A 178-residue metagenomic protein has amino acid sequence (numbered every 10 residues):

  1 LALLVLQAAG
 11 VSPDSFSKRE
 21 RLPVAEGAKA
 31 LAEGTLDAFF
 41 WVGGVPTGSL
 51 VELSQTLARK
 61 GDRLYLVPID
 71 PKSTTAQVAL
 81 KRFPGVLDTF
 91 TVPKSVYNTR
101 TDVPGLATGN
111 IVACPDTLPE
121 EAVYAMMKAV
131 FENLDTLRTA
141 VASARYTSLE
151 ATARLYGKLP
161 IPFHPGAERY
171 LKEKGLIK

Functional and structural regions predicted by a protein language model:
L1-E33, A153, G157, I161-G166: Bilobed "Venus flytrap"/periplasmic-binding protein-like clamshell domains and structurally analogous long
A2-L3, Y97-N98, V141-S143: Short, flexible segments with low predicted structural confidence
V11-L118: Pocket-lining segment of extracytoplasmic ligand-binding domains
G43-G61, L66-P68, V78-A79, G109 (+1 more regions): An extracytoplasmic/periplasmic, membrane-proximal ligand-sensing/linker region
